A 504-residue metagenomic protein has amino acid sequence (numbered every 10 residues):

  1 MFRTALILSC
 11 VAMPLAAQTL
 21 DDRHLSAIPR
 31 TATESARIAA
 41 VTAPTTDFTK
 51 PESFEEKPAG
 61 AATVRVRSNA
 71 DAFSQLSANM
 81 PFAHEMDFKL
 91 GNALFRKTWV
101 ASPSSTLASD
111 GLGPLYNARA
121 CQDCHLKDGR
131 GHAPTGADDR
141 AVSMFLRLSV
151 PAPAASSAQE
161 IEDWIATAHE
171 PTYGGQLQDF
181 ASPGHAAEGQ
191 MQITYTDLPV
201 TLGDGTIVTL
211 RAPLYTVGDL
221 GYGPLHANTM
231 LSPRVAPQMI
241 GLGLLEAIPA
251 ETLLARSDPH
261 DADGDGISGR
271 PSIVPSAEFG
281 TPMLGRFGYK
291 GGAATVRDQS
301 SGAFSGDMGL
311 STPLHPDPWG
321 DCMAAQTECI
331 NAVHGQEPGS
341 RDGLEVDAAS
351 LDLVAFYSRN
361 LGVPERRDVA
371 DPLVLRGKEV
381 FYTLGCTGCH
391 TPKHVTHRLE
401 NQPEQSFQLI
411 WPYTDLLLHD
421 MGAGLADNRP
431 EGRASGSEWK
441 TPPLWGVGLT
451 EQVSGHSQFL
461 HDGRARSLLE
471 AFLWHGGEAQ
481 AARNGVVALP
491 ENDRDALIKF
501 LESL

Functional and structural regions predicted by a protein language model:
M1-L8: Sec-dependent signal peptide recognition, specifically the positively charged N-region followed immediately by
A12-P14: N-terminal signal peptide c-region/cleavage motif recognized by signal peptidases
A17-L504: Periplasmic c-type cytochrome electron-transfer domains
